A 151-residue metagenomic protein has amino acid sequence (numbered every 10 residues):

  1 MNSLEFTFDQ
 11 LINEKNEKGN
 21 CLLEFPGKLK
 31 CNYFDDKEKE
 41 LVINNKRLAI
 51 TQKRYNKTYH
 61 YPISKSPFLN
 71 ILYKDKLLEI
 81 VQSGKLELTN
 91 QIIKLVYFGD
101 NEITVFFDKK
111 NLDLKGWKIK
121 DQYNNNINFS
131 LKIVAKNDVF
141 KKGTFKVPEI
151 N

Functional and structural regions predicted by a protein language model:
M1-N16: A short, Trp-centered hydrophobic/proline-enriched beta-strand micro-motif
M1-S3, I43-K46, N111-L114: A short, compositionally biased
F6-F8, L29-Y33, L48-T51, L95 (+1 more regions): Short hydrophobic/aromatic-rich beta-strand segments that constitute the beta-sheet cores of beta-sandwich/beta-barrel
I12-E14, R54-N56, Y123: Solvent-exposed strand-loop boundary residues in beta-sheet-rich modules
K15-E17, F25, D35, I80 (+1 more regions): Residues that act as N-cap/strand-start positions at coil-to-secondary-structure junctions
C21-N70, I127: An acidic-aromatic
K57-L95: Surface-exposed, charged, gly/pro-rich loop-and-adjacent secondary-structure segments at domain edges
E79-Q82, L86-N151: Gly/Pro-enriched, hydrophobic low-complexity segments that function as extracytoplasmic propeptides/linkers
